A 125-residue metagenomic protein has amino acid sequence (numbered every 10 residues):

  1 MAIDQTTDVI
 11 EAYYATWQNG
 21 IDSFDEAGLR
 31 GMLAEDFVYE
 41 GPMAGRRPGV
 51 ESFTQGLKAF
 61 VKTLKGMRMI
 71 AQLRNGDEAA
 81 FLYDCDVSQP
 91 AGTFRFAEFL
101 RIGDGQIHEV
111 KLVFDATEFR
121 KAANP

Functional and structural regions predicted by a protein language model:
M1-P125: C-terminal and inter-domain tail/linker signature
